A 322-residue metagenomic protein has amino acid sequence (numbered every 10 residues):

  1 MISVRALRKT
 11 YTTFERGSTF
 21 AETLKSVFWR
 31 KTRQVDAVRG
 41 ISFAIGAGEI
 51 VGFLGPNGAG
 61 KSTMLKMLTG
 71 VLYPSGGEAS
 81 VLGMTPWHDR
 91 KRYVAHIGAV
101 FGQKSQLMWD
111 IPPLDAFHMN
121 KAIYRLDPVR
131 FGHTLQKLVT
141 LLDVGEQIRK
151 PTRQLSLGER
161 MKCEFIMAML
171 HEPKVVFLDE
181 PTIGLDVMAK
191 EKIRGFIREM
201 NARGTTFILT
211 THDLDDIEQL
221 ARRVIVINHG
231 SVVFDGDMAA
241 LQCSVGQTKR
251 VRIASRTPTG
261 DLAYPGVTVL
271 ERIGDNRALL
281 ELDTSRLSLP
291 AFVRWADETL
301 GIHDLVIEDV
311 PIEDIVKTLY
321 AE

Functional and structural regions predicted by a protein language model:
T19-W29, H118, A122, V129-Q147: Conserved ABC ATPase "signature" region
P151-L155: Conserved ABC ATPase signature
F165: Hydrophobic anchor residue at the start of the ABC signature
V176-E180: Catalytic Walker B motif of ABC-type/P-loop ATPase nucleotide-binding domains
R194-D283: ABC transporter nucleotide-binding domain
T284-E322: C-terminal coupling/interaction segments
